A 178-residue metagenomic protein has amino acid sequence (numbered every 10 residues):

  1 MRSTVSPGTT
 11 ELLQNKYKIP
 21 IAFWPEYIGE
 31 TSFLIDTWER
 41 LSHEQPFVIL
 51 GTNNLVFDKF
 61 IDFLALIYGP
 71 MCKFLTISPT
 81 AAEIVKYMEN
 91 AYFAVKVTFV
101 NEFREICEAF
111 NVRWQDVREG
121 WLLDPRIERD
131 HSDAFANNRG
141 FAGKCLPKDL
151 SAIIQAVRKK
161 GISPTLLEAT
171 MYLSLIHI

Functional and structural regions predicted by a protein language model:
M1-G8: ADP-ribose/adenylate-binding Rossmann-like module
S3, F93, G143: Short gly/ser-rich anion-binding loops that grip negatively charged ligand groups
T10-L12: Metal-dependent catalytic neighborhoods of phosphoester/phosphodiester hydrolases
Q14-R129, A156-S163: Internal alpha-helical scaffold of NAD(P)-dependent oxidoreductase catalytic cores
V117-W121, R126-P147, R158-L173: Hydrophobic helix-and-loop "lid/oligomerization" segment in the mid-to-C-terminal part of catalytic domains
I176-I178: Conserved small/polar residues in nucleotide/adenosyl-binding loops
